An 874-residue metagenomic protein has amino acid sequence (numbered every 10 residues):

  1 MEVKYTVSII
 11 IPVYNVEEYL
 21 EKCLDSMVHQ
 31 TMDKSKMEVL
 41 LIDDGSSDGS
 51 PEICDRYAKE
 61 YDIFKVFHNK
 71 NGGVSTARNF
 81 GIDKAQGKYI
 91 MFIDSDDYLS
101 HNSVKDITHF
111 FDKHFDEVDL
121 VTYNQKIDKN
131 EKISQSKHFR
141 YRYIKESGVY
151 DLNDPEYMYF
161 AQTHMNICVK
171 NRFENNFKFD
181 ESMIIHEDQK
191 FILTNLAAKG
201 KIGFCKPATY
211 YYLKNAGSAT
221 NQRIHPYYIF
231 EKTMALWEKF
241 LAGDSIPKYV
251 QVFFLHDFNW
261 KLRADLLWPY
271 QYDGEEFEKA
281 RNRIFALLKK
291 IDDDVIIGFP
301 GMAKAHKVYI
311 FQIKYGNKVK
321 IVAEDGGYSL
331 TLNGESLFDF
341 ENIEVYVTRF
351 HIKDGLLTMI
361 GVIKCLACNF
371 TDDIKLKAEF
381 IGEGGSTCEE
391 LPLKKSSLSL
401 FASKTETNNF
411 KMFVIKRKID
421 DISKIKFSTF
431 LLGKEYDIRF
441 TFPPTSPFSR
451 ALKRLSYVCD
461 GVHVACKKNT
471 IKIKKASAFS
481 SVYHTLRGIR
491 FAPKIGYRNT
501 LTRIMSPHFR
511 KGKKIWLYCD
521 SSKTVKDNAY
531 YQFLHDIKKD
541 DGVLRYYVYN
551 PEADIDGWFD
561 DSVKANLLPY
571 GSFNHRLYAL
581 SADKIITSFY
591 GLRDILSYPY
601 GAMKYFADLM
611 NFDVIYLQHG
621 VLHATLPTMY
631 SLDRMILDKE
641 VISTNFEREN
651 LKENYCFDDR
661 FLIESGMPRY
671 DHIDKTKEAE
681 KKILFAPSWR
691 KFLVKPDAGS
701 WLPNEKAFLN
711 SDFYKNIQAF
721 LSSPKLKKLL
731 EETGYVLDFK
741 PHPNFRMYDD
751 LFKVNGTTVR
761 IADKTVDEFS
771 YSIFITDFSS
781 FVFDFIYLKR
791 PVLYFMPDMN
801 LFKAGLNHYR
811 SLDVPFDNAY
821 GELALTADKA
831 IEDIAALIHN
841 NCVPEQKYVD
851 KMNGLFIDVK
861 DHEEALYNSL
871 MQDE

Functional and structural regions predicted by a protein language model:
S26, D43-E52, G73, D94: A conserved acidic beta->alpha catalytic loop
S26-K36: Short, acidic, metal-binding catalytic loop of nucleotide-sugar glycosyltransferases
N69-A85: Glycine-rich, basic loop-to-helix element that forms the pyrophosphate-binding segment of sugar-nucleotide handling
N102-F139: Conserved donor NDP-sugar-binding/catalytic core segment of glycosyltransferases
Y150-L236, F254: Conserved nucleotide-sugar donor-binding catalytic segment
S245, Q251, V525-D540, P668-L751 (+1 more regions): Conserved catalytic-core segment of nucleotide-activated headgroup transferases in glycan assembly
M359, S397-F401, S428, M505-P507 (+1 more regions): Active-site and donor-binding regions of nucleotide-sugar-utilizing enzymes
D658-D659, D750-N755, S780-L855: Catalytic binding pocket for nucleotide-activated donors in carbohydrate/polymer assembly enzymes
